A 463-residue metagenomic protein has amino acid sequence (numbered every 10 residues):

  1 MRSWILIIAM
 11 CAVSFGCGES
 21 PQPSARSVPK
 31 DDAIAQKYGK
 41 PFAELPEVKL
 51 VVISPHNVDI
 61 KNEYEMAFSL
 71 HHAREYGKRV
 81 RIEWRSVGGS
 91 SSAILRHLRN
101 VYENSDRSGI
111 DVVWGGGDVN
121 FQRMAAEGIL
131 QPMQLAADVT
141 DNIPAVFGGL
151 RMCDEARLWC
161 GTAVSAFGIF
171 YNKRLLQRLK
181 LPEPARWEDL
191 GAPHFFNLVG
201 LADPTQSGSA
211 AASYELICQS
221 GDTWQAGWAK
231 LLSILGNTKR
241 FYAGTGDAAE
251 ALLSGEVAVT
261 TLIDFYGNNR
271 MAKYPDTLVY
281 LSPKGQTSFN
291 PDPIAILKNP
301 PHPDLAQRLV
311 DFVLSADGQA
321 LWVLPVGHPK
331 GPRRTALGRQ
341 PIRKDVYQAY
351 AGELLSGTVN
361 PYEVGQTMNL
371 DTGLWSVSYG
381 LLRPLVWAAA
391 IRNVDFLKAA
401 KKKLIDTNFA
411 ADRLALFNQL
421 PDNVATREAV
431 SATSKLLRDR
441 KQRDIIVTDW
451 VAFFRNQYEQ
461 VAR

Functional and structural regions predicted by a protein language model:
R26-R123, A249: Early extracytoplasmic/lumenal segment of secretory-pathway proteins
E103, S108-V113, Q131-F170, E188 (+1 more regions): A structural signal for short loop-to-beta-strand junctions that line the ligand-binding cleft of periplasmic/secreted
M124-M133, E155, N269-S282: Ligand-binding "clamshell"
N142-A145, S165, A229-L235, Y274-P300: Periplasmic-binding protein-like
F170-L175, F289-P303, L321-W322: A bilobed periplasmic-binding-protein/Venus flytrap-type ligand-binding module shared by bacterial periplasmic
L216-Y280, A320: Ligand-binding pocket segment of bilobal, Venus flytrap-like solute-binding proteins
L297, H302-T367: Mature extracytoplasmic/periplasmic domains
D395-R463: C-terminal non-catalytic accessory extensions
